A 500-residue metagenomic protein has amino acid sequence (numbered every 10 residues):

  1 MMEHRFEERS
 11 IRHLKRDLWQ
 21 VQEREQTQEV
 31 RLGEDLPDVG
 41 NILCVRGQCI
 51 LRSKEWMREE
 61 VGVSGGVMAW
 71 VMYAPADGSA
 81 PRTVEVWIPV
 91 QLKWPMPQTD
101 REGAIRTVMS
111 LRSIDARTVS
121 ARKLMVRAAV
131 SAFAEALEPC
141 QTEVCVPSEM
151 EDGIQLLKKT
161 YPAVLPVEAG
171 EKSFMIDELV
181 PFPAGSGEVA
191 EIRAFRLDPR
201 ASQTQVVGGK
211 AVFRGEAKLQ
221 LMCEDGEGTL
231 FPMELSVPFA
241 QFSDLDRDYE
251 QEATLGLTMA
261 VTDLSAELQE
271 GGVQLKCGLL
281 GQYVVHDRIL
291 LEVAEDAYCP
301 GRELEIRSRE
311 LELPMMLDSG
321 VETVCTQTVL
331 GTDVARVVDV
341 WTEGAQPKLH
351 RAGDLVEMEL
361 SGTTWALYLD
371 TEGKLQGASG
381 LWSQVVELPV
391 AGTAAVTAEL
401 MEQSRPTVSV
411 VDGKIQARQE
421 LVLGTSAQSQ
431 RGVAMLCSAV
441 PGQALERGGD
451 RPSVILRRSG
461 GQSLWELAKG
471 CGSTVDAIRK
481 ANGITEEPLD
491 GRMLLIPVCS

Functional and structural regions predicted by a protein language model:
M1-M2, G483: N-terminal charge/polar-biased segments
M2-G442, R447-D450: Membrane-lipid interaction segments
G442-K480, T485-S500: Primarily a LysM-type cell-wall glycan-binding module
